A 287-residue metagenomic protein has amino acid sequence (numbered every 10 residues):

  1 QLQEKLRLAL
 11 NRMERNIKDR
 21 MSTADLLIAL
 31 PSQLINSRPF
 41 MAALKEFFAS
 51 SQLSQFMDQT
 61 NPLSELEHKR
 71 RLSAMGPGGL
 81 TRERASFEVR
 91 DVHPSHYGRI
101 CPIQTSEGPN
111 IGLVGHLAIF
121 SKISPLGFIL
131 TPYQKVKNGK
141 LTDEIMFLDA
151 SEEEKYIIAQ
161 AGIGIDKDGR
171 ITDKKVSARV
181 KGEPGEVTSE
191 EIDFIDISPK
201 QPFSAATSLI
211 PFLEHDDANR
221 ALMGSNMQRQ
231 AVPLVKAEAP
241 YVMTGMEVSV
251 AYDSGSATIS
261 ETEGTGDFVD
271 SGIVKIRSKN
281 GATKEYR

Functional and structural regions predicted by a protein language model:
Q1-V92, C101-L117, S124, L130-G266: Extended, domain-scale alpha-helical bundle/helix-rich regions
A118-F120, G281: Short, solvent-exposed amphipathic alpha-helical segments in soluble enzyme and RNA/protein-processing domains
G272-R277: Short aromatic-glycine-enriched beta-strand elements
A282-R287: A short macromolecule-binding patch
